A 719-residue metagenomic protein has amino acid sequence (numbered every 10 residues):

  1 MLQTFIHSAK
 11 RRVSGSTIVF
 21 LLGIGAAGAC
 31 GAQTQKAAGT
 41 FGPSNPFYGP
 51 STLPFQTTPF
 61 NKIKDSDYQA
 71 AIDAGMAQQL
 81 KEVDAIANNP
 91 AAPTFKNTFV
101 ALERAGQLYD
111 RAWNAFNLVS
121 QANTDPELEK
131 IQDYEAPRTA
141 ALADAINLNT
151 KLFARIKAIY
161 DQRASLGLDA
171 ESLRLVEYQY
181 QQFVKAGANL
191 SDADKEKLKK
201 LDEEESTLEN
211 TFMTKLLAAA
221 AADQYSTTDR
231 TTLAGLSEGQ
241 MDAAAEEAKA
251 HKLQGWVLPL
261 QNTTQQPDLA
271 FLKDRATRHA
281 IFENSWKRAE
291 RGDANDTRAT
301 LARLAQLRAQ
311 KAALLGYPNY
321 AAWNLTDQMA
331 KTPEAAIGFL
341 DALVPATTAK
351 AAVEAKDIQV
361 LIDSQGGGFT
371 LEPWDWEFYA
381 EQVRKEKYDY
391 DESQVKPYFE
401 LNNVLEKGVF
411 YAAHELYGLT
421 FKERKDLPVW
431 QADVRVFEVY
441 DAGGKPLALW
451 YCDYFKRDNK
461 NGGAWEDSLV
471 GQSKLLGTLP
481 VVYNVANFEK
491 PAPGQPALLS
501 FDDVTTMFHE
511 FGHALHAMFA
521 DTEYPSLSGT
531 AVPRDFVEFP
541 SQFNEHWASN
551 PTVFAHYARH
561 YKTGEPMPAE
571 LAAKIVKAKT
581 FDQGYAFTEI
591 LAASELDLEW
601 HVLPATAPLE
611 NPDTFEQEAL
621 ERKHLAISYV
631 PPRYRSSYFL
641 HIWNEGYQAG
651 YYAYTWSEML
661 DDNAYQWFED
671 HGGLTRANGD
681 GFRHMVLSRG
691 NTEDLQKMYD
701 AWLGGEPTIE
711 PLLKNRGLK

Functional and structural regions predicted by a protein language model:
L2-I18: Bacterial N-terminal signal peptides that target proteins for export
G15-G28: Bacterial N-terminal signal peptides
G28-K36: Signal peptide processing junction and immediate N-terminal pro/mature segment of secreted/exported proteins
K36-D242, F668: N-terminal helix-rich structural modules
T40-K64, A74, G255-V257, E386-Y388 (+9 more regions): C-terminal, non-catalytic "cap/extension" segments appended to globular domains
T52-D67, F116-E135, A158-K200, P259-A299 (+6 more regions): Short His/Asp/Glu-rich catalytic/ion-coordination signatures at enzyme active sites or charged loops
E171, L175, T207, T214 (+9 more regions): Active-site-proximal, well-structured secondary-structure segments within enzyme catalytic domains
E489-F508: Short pre-active-site segment immediately N-terminal to the catalytic Zn-binding motif
